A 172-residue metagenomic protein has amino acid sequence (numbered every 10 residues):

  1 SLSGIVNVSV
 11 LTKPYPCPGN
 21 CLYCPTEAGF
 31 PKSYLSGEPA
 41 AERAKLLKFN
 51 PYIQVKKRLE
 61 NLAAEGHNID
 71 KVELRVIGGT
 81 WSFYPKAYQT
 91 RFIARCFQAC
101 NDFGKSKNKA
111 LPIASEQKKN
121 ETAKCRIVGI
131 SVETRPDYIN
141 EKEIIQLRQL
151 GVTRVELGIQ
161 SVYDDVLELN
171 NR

Functional and structural regions predicted by a protein language model:
S1-N20, A28-Y52, K56-L62, G66-N68 (+1 more regions): N-terminal [4Fe-4S]-dependent radical SAM core
N7-S9, N20, K71-E73, G129 (+1 more regions): Beta-sheet entry/capping signal
P25: Cys/His-coordinated zinc-binding microdomains
G37-Q54, L74, G78-Q98, F103-R172: Conserved non-cysteine loop/helix-boundary elements of the Radical SAM core domain that shape
